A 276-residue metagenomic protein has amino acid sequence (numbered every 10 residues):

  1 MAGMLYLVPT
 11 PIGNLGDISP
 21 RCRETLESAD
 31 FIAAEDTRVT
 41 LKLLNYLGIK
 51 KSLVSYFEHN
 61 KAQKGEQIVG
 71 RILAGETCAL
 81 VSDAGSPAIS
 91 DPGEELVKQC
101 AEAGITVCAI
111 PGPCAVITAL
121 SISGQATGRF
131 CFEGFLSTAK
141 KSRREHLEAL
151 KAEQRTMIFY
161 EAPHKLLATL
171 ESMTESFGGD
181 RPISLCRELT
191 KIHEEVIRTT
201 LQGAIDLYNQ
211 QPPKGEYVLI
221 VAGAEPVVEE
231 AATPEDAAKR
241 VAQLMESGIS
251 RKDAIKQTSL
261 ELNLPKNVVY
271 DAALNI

Functional and structural regions predicted by a protein language model:
M1-F57: Glycine-rich, flexible N-terminal cofactor/catalytic loop recognition
A2, T156, P163-N275: A contiguous loop/helix-start segment that scaffolds small-molecule binding in enzyme catalytic cores
G3-L5, A74-A79, R155-T156: Loop/turn-to-beta-strand initiation segments
I12-G13, D83-P87, P163-K165, A224-P226: Short glycine-rich anion-binding loops that position phosphate/pyrophosphate groups of nucleotides and phosphorylated
L26-I32, G104-C108, T156-M157: Short active-site oxyanion
V54-Q63, L136-K140: Conserved helicase motor
P92-L96, R251: Glycine-centered tight-turn and secondary-structure capping sites
E95-E153: Class I SAM-dependent methyltransferase SAM-binding "motif I" and its flanking Rossmann-like core
